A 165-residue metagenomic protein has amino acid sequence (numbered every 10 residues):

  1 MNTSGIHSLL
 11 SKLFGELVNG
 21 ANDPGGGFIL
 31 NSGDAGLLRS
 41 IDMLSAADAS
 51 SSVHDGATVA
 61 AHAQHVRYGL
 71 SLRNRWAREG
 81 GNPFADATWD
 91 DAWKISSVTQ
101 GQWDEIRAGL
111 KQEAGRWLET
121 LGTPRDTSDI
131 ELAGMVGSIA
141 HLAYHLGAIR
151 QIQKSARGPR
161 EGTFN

Functional and structural regions predicted by a protein language model:
M1-D23, G27-D34, L38-I41, A46-D91 (+1 more regions): Short, contiguous alpha-helical
D91-A143: Acidic/histidine-rich alpha-helical segments that form the ligand environment of transition-metal centers
